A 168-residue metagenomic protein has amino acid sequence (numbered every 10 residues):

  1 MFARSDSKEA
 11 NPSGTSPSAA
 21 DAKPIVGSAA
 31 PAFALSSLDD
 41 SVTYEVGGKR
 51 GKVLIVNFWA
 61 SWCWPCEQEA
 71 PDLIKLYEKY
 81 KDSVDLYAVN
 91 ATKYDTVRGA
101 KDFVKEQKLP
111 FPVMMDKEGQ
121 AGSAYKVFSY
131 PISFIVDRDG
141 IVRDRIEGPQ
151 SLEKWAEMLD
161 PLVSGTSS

Functional and structural regions predicted by a protein language model:
M1-A32, S168: N-terminal targeting signals for export/organelle localization
S28, S41-V42, Q120, I141: Residue-level signal for well-ordered, solvent-exposed loop/turn and beta-edge residues enriched in charged/polar side
A32-L54: A short beta-strand-turn-helix
F33, Y44, F58-W59, F103 (+2 more regions): Conserved hydrophobic/aromatic "anchor" residues that stabilize well-ordered secondary structure elements
K52-L54, W59-W62, S129: Short pre-active-site segment immediately N-terminal to redox-active cysteine/selenocysteine motifs in thiol-based
F58-K75: Conserved redox-active cysteine motifs that mediate thiol-disulfide chemistry, especially di-cysteine Cys-X(1-2)-Cys
Q68, E78-E118, Y130: Conserved segment of the thioredoxin-like fold in thiol-based oxidoreductases
D102-P110, M115-T166: Thiol/disulfide oxidoreductase modules built on the thioredoxin-like
